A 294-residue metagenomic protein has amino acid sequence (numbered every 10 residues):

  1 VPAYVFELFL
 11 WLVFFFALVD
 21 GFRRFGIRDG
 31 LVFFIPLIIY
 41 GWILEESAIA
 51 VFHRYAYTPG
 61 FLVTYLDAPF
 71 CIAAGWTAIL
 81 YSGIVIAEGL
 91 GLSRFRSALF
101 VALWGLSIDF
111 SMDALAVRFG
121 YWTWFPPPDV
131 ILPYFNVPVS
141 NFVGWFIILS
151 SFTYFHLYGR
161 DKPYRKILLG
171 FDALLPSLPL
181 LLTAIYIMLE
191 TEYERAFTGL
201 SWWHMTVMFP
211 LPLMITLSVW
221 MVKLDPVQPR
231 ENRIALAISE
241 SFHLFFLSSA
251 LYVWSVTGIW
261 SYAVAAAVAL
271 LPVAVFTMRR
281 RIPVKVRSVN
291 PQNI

Functional and structural regions predicted by a protein language model:
V1-I294: Aromatic-rich, lipid-facing transmembrane alpha helices and their immediate juxtamembrane interface loops in integral
